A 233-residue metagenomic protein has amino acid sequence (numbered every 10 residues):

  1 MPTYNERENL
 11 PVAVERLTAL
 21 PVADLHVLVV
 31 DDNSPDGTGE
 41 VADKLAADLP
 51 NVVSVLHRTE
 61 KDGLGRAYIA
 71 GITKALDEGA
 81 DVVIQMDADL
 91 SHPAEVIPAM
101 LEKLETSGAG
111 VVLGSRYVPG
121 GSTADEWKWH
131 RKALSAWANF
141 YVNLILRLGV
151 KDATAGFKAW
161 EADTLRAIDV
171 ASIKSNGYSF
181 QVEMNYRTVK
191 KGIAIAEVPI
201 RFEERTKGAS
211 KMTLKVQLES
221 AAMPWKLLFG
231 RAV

Functional and structural regions predicted by a protein language model:
M1-E15, N33: Active-site beta-to-alpha loop of glycosyltransferases that engages the nucleotide-sugar donor
E8-V12, D36-L45: Acidic helix N-cap motif at the loop->helix transition within catalytic regions of sugar-transfer enzymes
E15-D24: Short, acidic, metal-binding catalytic loop of nucleotide-sugar glycosyltransferases
D24-S34, L56-H57: Short beta-strand/loop segment that forms part of the nucleotide-sugar
D31-E40, L90: A conserved acidic beta->alpha catalytic loop
R58-D77, A94-Y178, R205-E219: Acceptor/aglycone-binding surface of glycosyltransferases and processive sugar-polymer synthases
A80-S91: Short beta-strand-to-loop acidic/aromatic patch adjacent to the donor-nucleotide binding site
G149, S172-N176, N185-R201: Catalytic donor-sugar/metal-binding loop of nucleotide-sugar-dependent glycosyltransferases
